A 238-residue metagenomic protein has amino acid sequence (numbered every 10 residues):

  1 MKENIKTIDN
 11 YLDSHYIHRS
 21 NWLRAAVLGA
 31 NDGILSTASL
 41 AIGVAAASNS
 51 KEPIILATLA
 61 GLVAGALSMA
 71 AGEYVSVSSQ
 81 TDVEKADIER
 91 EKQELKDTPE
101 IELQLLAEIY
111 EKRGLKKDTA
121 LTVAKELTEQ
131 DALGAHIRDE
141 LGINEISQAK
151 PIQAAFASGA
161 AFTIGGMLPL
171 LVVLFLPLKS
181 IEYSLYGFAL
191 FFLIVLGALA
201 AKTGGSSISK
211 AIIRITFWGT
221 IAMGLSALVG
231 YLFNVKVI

Functional and structural regions predicted by a protein language model:
M1-H18, W22, V77-G159: Cytosol/matrix-facing amphipathic helices and coiled-coil assembly/linker segments of eukaryotic membrane proteins
K2-S76: Internal alpha-helical transmembrane segments
W22-A41, E145-L171: Transmembrane alpha-helical segments and their cytosolic interface motifs in multi-pass membrane proteins
A64, S68, G165, P169 (+3 more regions): Alpha-helical transmembrane segments of multipass membrane proteins
A71-S78, N144, G197-S207: C-terminal ends of transmembrane helices
K179-F191: Structural signature of hydrophobic alpha-helical transmembrane segments
V195-I221: Interfacial loop-to-transmembrane junctions
A227-I238: Juxtamembrane boundary at the C-terminal end of a transmembrane helix
